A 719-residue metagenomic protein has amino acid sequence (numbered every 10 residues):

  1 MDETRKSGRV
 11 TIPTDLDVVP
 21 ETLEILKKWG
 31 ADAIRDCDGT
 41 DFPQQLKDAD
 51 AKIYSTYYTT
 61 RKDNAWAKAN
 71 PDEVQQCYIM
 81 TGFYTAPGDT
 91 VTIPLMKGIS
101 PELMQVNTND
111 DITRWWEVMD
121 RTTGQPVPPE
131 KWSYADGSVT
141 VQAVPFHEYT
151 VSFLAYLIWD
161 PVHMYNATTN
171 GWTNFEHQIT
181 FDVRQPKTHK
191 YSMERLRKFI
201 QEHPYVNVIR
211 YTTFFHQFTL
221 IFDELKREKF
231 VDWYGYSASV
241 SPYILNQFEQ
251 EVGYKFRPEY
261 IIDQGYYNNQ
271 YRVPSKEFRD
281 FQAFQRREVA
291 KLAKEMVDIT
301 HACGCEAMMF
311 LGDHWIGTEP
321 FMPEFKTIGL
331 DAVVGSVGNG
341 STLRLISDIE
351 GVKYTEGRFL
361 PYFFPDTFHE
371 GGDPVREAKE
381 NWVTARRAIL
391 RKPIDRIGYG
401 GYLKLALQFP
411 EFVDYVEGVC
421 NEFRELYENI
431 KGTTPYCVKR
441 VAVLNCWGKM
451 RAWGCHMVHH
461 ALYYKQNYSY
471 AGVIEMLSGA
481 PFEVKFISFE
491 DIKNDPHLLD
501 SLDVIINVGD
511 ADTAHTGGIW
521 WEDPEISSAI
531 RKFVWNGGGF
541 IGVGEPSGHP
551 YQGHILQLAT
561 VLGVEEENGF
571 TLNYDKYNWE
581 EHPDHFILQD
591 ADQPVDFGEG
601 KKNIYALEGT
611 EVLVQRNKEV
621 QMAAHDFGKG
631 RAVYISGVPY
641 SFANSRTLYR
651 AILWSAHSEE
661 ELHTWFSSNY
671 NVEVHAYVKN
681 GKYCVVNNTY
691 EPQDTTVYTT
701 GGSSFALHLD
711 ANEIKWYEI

Functional and structural regions predicted by a protein language model:
D2-R61, A65-P101: Noncatalytic N-terminal accessory/assembly modules of large enzymes
G8-T14, A31-C37, G171-K190, V273-A290 (+8 more regions): The substrate-binding groove and active-site-proximal loops of carbohydrate-active enzymes, especially glycoside
T11-K52, R195-T212, F325, A332-V333 (+3 more regions): Catalytic domains of carbohydrate-active enzymes, especially glycoside hydrolases
L46, A65-A67, L196-R197, N207-F214 (+11 more regions): Hydrophobic targeting/anchoring helices
P71-T327, L345, K431: Polysaccharide-binding and catalytic clefts of secreted carbohydrate-active enzymes
L220-D223, F230, K404-V438, S478 (+4 more regions): Extracellular ligand-binding/catalytic regions of CAZymes and related secreted enzymes and adhesion modules
A461-F486: Short helix-loop-beta junction
G517-Q593, G598: A glycine-rich, often tryptophan-bearing local segment used as a flexible ligand/cofactor-contacting loop or short
